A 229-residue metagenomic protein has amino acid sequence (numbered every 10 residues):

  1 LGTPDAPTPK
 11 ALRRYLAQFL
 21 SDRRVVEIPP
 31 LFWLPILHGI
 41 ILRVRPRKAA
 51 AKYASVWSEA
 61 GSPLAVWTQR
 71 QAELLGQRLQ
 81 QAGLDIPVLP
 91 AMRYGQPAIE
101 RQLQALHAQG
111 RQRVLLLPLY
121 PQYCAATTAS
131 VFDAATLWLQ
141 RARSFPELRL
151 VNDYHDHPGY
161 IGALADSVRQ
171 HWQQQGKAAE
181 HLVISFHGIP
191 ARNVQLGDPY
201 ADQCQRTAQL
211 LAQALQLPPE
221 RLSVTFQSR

Functional and structural regions predicted by a protein language model:
L1-R229: Active-site-proximal alpha-helix that buttresses catalytic centers in soluble enzyme cores
